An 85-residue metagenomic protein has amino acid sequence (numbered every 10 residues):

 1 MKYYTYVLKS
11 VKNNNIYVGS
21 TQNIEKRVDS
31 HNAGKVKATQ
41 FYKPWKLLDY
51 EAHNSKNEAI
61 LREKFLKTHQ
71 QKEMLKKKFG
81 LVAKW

Functional and structural regions predicted by a protein language model:
M1-A38, K43-K46, Y50-H53, N57-K72 (+1 more regions): GIY-YIG nuclease catalytic motif and its immediate N-terminal context
